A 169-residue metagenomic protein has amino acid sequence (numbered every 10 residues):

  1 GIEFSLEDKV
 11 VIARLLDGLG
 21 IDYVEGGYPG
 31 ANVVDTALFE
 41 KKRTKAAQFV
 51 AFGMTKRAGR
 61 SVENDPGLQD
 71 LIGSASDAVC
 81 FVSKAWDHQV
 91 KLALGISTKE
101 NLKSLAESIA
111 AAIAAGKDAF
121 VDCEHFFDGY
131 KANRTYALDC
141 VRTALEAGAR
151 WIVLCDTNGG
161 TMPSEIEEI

Functional and structural regions predicted by a protein language model:
I2-V24, A31, F39-T44, R57-I169: Alpha/beta enzyme core
Q48-F52: A glycine-rich helix N-cap at a beta->alpha junction
